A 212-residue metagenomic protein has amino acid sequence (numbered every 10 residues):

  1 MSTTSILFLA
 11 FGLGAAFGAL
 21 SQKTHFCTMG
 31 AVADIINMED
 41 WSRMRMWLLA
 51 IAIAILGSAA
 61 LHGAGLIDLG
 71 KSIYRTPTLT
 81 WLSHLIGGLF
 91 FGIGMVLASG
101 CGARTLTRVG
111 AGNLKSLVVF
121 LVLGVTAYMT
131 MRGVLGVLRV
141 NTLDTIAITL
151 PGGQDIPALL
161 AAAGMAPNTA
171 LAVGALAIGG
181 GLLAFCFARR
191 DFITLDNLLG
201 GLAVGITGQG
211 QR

Functional and structural regions predicted by a protein language model:
M1-R212: Membrane-interfacial helix-loop segments of redox and metal-homeostasis proteins, especially TM-loop-TM junctions
